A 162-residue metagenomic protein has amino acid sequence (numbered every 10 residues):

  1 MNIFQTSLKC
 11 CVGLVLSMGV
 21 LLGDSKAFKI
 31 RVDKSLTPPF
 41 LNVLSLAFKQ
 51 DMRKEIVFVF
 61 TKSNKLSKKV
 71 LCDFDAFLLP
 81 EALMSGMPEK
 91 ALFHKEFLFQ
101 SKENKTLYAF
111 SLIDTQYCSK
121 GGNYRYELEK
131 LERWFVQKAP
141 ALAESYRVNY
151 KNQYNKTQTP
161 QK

Functional and structural regions predicted by a protein language model:
M1-D24: Classical Sec-dependent N-terminal signal peptides that target proteins to the secretory pathway
L14-L22, F77, L142, Y146: Short hydrophobic alpha-helical membrane-anchoring segments
K26-I113: N-terminal segment of the mature folded domain
E103-Y150: Extended ligand-binding regions for polar small-molecule ligands
N152-K162: Ligand-binding pocket segment of bilobal, Venus flytrap-like solute-binding proteins
